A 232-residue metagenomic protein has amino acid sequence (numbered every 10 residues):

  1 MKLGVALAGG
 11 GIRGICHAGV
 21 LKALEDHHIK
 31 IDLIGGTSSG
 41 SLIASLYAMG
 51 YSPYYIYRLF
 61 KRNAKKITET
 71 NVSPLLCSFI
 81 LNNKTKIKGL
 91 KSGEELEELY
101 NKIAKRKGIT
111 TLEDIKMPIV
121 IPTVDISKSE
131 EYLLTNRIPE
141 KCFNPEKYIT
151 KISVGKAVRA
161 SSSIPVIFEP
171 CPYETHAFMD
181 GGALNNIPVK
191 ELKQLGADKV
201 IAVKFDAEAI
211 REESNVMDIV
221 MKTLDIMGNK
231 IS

Functional and structural regions predicted by a protein language model:
M1-T37, S45-S232: Patatin-like phospholipase
